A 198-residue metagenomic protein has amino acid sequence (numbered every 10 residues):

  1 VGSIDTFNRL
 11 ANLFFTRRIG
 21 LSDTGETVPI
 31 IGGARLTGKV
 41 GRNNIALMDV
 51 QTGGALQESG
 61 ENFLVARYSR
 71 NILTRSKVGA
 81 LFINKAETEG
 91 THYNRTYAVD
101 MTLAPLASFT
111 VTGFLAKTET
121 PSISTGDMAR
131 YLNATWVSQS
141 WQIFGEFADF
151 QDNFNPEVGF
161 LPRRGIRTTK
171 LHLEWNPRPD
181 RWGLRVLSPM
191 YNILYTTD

Functional and structural regions predicted by a protein language model:
V1, G33-S69, R75-V78: Carboxylate/His-rich catalytic cores and anion/metal-binding grooves
V1-G38, L47-D49: Residues that cap or anchor secondary-structure elements
R17-S22, N43, V50-Q57, R75 (+6 more regions): Sequence/structural signature of outer-membrane beta-barrel proteins
V28-G32, K39, S59-L64, Y93-Y97 (+2 more regions): Residues that define the transmembrane beta-barrel architecture of outer-membrane proteins
P29, F114-D198: Exposed, low-structure sequence patches enriched in small/polar residues
G38-V40, S69-I72, L103-P105, T135-S138 (+2 more regions): Residue-level signature of outer-membrane beta-barrel architecture
R42-L47, T74-G79, A107-G113, S140-G145 (+1 more regions): Repeated loop/turn-to-beta-strand initiation elements of outer-membrane beta-barrel proteins
F63-T120, L187-M190: Surface-exposed extracellular loop regions of Gram-negative outer-membrane beta-barrel proteins
